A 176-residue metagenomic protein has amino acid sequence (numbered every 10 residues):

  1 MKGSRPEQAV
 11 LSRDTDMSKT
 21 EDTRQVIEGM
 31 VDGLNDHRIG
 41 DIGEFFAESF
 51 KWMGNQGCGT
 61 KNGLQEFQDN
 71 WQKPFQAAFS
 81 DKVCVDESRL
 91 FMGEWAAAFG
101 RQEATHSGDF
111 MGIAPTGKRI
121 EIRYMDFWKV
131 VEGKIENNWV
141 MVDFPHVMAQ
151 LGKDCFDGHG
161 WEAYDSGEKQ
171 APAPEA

Functional and structural regions predicted by a protein language model:
K2-E48, F156-A176: Short, low-complexity N-terminal intrinsically disordered segments enriched in polar/charged residues
E21, G40-E94, R101-E103: A solvent-exposed, acidic/Ser-Thr-rich amphipathic alpha-helical stretch
R24-E28, W52, Q72-F75, M125-W128 (+4 more regions): Short, structured motif recognition centered on aromatic/hydrophobic residues
N35, A104-H106, V130: Beta-strand elements of well-folded, non-transmembrane domains
Q56-C58, T105-I120: A cross-kingdom feature marking solvent-exposed beta-strand/loop segments within repeated, beta-rich binding/scaffold
V83-C84, E121-M125: Short, surface-exposed coil-to-beta transition loops
R89-A97, K129-E136: A short, structured loop/turn motif at beta-sheet edges
W139-M148: Short, solvent-exposed aromatic-acidic interface loops
